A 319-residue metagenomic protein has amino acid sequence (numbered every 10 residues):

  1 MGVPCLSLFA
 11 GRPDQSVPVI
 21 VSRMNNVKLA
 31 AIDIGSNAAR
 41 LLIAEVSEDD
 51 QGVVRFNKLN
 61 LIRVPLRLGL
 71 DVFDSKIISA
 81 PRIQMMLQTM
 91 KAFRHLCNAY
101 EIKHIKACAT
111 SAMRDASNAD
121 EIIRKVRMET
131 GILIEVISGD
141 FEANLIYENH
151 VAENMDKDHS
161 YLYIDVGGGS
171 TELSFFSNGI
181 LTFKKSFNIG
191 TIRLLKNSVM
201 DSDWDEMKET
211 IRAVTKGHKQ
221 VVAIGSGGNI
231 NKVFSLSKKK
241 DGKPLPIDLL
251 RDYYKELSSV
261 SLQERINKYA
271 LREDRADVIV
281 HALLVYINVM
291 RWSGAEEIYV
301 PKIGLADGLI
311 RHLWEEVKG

Functional and structural regions predicted by a protein language model:
V27-R55: N-terminal basic/disordered segments at the start of proteins
L29, I43, D71-K103, A107-S160 (+1 more regions): Helical "lid/coupling" subdomains associated with nucleotide-phosphate turnover
D33-A38, I164-S170, S226-N229: A short acidic Gly-Thr/Ser loop motif
R55-R67: Conserved ATP-binding subdomain of kinase catalytic cores across diverse folds
